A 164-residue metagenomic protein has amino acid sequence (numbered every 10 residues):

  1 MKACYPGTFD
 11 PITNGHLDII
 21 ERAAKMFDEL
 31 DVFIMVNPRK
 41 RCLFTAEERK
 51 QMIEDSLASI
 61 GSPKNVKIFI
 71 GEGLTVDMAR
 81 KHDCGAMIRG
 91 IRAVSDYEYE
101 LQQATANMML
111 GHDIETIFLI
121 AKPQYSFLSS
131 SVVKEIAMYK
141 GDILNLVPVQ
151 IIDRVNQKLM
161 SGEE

Functional and structural regions predicted by a protein language model:
M1-E164: Nucleotidyltransferase catalytic core that binds NTPs
